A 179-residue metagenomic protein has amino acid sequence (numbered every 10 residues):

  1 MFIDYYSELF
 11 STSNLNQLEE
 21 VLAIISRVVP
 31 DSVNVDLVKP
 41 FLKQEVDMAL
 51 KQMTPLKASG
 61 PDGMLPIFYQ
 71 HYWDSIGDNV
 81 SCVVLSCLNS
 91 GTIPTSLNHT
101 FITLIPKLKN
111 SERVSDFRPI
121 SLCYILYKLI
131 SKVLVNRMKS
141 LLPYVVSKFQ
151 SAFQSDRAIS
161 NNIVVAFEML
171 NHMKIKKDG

Functional and structural regions predicted by a protein language model:
M1-S115, L129: Surface-exposed loop/turn segments and immediately adjacent short secondary-structure elements within folded domains
F2, L9-F10, L50, I105 (+4 more regions): Residues that mediate protein self-association or partner binding, especially in amphipathic alpha-helical
T12-Q17, K132, N136-L141, K176: Short helix-capping/linker segments at secondary-structure and domain boundaries
G91-I93, S111, L142, H172-I175: Beta-strand elements of modular eukaryotic interaction domains
N98-H99, P143-Q150: A short alpha-helix capping/helix-loop junction motif
K107-N110, V165-G179: A short acidic-Thr-Gly-centered motif at the start of a beta-strand
S115-V146, S160, V164-L170: Conserved pre-motif C helix in the palm subdomain of viral-like polymerases
